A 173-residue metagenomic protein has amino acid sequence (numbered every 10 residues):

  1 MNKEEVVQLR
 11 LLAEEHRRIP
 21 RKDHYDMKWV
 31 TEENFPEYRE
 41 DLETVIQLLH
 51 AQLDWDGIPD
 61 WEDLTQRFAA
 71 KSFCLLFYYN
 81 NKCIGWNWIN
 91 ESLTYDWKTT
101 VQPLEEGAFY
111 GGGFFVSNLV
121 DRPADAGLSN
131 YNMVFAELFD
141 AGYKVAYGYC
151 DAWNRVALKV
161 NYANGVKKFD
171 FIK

Functional and structural regions predicted by a protein language model:
M1-D63: Acyl-donor-binding surface of acyltransferase catalytic domains
L53-L119: A conserved beta-strand-loop-helix scaffold within acyl/acetyltransferase catalytic domains
R67-A70, E137-A141: Alpha-helix C-cap/termination motif
S92, F114, D151-W153, F171-K173: An acidic- and aromatic-residue-enriched active-site/binding cleft used to recognize and process polar
G112-N118, R122-D140, G148, K159-A163: Conserved acetyl-CoA-binding loop-helix of GNAT-fold acetyltransferases
A152-D170: Conserved active-site alpha-helix within GNAT-family acetyltransferase domains
